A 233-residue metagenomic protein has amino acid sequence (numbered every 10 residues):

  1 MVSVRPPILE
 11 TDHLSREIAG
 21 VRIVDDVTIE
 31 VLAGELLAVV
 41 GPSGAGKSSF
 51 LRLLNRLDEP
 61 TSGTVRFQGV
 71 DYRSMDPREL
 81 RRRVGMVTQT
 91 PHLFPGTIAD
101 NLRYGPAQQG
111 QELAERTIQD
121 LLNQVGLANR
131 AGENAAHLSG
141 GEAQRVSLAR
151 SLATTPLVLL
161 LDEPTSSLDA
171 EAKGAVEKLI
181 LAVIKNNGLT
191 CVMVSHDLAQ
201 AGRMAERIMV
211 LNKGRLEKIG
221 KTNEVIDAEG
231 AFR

Functional and structural regions predicted by a protein language model:
N55: Helix-to-loop junction immediately C-terminal to a conserved catalytic motif
L113-R130: Conserved ABC ATPase "signature" region
N134-L138, E142: Conserved ABC ATPase signature
L159-D162: Catalytic Walker B motif of ABC-type/P-loop ATPase nucleotide-binding domains
A170-A172: Helix N-cap at the start of a conserved alpha-helix in ABC-type nucleotide-binding domains
S195-H196: H-loop/switch region of ABC-family ATPase nucleotide-binding domains
